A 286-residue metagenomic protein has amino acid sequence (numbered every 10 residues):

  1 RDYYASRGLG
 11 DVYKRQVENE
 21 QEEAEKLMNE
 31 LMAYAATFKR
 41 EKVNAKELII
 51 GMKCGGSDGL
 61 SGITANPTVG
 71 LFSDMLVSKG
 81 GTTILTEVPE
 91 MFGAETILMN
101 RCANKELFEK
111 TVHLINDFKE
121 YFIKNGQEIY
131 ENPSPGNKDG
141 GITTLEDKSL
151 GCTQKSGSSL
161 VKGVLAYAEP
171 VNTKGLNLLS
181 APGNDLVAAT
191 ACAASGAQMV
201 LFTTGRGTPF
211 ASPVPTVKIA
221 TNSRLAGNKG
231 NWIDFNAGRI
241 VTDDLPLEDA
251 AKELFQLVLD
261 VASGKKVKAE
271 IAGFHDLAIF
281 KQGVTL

Functional and structural regions predicted by a protein language model:
R1, E18-F38, E169-D185: Short N-terminal secondary-structure initiator segments
D2-Y13: Single conserved hydrophobic/aromatic residue that forms the stacking wall/gate of nucleotide- or nucleobase-binding
D2-Y3, K39-E41, T190: Short, flexible, glycine/charge-rich loop motifs used to bind or transfer phosphoryl groups or to couple energy/partner
D11-Q16, E87: A generic structural motif
R15-G59, T64-A65: Glycine-rich, mobile lid/loop segments that gate access to catalytic sites or pores
E47, M52, D58-L286: Anaerobic metallocofactor- and corrinoid-dependent redox/one-carbon enzyme cores, especially those from methanogenesis
